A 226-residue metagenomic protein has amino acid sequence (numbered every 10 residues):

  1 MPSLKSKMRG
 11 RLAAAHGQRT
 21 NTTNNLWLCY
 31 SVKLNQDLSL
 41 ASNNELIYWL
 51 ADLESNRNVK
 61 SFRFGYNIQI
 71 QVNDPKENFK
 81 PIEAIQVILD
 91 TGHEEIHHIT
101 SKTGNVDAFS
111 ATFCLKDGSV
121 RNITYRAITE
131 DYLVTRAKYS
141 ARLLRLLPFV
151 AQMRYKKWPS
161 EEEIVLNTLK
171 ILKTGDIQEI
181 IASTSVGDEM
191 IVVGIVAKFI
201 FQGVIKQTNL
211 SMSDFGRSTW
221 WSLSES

Functional and structural regions predicted by a protein language model:
M1-S226: Electrostatic, structured charged patches in enzyme active sites and in nucleic-acid/phosphate-binding
